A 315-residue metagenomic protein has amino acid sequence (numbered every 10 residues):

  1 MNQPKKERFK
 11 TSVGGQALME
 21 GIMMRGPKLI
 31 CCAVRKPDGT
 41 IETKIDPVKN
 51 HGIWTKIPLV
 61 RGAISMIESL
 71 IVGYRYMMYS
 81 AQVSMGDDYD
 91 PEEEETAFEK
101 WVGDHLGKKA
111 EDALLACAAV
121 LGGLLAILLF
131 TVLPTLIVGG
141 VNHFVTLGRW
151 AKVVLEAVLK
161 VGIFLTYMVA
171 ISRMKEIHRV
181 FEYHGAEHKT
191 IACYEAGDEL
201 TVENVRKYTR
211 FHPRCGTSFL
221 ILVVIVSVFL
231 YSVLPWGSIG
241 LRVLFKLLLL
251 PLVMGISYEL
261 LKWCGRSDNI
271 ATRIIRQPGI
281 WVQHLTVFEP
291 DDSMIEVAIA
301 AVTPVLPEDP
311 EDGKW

Functional and structural regions predicted by a protein language model:
M1-E93: Divalent-cation
N2-V13, A17, E99-L136, G140-F144: Cytosolic-side membrane-entry/anchor segment at the start of a transmembrane helix
Q3-G14, L18, I22-M24, W150-V161 (+3 more regions): Polar-ligand-bearing catalytic/cofactor-coordination segments of membrane-embedded or membrane-tethered inner-membrane
P47-K49, I53, M66, L70-E95 (+7 more regions): Multi-pass alpha-helical transmembrane bundle typical of ion/small-solute transporters and intramembrane aspartyl
G73, S80, F130, P134 (+7 more regions): Alpha-helical transmembrane segments of polytopic integral membrane proteins, especially the permease/helical cores
K100-K109, V138-L155, L234-L244, W263-R273 (+1 more regions): Membrane interface segments of multi-pass transport proteins and intramembrane proteases
A110-L128, Y208-V233: Transmembrane alpha-helical segments and their cytosolic interface motifs in multi-pass membrane proteins
G122-L147, V223-L247, P251-M254, Y258: Juxtamembrane "helix exit" motif at the C-terminal ends of alpha-helical transmembrane segments in multi-pass membrane
